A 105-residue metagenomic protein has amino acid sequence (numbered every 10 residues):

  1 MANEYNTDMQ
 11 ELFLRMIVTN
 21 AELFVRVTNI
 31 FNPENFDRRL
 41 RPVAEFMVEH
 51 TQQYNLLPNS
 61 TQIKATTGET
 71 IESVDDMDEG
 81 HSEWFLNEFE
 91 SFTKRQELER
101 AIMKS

Functional and structural regions predicted by a protein language model:
M1-T93: Noncatalytic partner-interaction/assembly domains of nucleic-acid and motor enzyme complexes, especially the accessory
R39, E97-A101: Short, well-ordered alpha-helical segments that carry or flank key catalytic/ligand-binding motifs at enzyme/regulatory
